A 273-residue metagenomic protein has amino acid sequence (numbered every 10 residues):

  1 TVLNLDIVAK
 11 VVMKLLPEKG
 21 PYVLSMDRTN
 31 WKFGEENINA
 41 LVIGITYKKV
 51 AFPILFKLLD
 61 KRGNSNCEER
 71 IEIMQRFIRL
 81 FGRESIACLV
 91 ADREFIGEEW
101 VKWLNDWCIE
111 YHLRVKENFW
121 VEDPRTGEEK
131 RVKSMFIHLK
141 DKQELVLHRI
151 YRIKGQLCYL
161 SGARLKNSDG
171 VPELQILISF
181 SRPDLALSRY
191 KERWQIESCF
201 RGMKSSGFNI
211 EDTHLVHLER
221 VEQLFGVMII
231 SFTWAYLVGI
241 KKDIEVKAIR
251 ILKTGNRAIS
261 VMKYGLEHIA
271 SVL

Functional and structural regions predicted by a protein language model:
V2-K10, P17-Y22, F33-E36, Y47-L273: Single, function-defining residue in the core of a domain
D27-A40: An active-site-proximal beta-strand-loop segment
